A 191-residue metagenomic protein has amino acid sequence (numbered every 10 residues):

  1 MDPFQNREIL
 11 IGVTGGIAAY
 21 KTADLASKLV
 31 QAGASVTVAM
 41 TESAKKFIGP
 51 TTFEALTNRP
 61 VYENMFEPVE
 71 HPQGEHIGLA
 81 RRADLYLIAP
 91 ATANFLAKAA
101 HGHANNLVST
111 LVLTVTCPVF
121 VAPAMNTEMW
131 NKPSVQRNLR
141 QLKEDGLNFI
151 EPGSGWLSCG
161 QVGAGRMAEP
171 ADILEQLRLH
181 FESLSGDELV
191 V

Functional and structural regions predicted by a protein language model:
M1-F120, N126-V191: A cross-family phosphate/adenosyl-ligand binding-site feature
